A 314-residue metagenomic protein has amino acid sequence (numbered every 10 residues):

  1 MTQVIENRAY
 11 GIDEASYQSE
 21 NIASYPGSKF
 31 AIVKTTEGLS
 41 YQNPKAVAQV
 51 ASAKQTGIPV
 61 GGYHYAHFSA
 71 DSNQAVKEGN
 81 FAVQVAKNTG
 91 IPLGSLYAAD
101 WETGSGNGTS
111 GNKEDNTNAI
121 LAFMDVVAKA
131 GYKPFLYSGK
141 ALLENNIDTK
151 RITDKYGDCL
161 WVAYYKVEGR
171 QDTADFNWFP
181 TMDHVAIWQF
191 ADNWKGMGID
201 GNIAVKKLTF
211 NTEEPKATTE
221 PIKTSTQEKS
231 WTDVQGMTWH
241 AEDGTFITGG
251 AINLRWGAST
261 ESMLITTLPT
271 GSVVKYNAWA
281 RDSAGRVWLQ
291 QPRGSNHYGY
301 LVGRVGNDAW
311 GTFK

Functional and structural regions predicted by a protein language model:
M1-Y25, T153-T226: Functionally critical loop-and-helix segments that line ligand-binding/catalytic clefts of soluble enzyme domains
T2-A130: Substrate-binding cleft of extracellular glycoside hydrolase catalytic domains
G11, C159, N253, R286-Q290: Structural detector of coil-to-beta-strand junctions
I12-Y17, V33-E37, Y63-F68, A99-G104 (+6 more regions): Active-site-proximal beta-strand/loop segments in catalytic clefts of secreted hydrolases
G94-D175: Catalytic domains of cell-wall/extracellular-matrix polysaccharide-remodeling enzymes, centered on de-N-acetylation
T219-N253, T266-T270, W310-K314: SH3-family beta-barrel domains
V234, I265-T312: SH3/SH3-like beta-barrel superfamily modules
A258-M263: Short alpha-helix capping/helix-loop boundary micro-motifs
